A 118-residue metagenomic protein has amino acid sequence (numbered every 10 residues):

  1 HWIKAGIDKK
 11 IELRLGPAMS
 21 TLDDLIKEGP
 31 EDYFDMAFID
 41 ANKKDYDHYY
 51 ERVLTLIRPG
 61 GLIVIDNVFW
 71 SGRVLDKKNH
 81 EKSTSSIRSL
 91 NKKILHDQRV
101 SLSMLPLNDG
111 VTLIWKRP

Functional and structural regions predicted by a protein language model:
H1-P118: S-adenosylmethionine/decaboxylated-SAM
